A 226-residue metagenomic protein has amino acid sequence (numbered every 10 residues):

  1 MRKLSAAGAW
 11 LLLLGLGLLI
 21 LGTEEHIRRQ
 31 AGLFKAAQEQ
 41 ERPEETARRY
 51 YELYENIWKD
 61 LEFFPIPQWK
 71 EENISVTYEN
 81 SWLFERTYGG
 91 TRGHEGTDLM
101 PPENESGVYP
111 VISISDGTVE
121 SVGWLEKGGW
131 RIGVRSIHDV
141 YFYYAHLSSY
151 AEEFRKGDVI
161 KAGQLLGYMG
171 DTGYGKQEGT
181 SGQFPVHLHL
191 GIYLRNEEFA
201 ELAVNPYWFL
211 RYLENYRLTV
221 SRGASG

Functional and structural regions predicted by a protein language model:
M1-L13: N-terminal Sec-pathway targeting helices
I20-W130, A162, E214-G226: Surface-exposed, glycine-biased beta-strand/turn segments
H94-D98, S136, H146, H187-H189: Histidine-centered active-site/metal-ligand motif
D98, G133, Y143, Y168 (+1 more regions): Conserved beta-strand positions that form and line the central face of beta-propeller blades
I112-S149, E153, Q177, S181: Zn2+-dependent peptidoglycan hydrolase active-site motif and core
R131-V134, K161-E178: Short hydrophobic beta/alpha edge segments that flank linear recognition/processing sites
F154-V159: Short nucleic-acid-contacting surface segments enriched for D/E, G, S/T with interspersed K/R
K161, S181-G226: Acidic, glycine-rich catalytic/binding loops that coordinate metals and/or anionic ligands
